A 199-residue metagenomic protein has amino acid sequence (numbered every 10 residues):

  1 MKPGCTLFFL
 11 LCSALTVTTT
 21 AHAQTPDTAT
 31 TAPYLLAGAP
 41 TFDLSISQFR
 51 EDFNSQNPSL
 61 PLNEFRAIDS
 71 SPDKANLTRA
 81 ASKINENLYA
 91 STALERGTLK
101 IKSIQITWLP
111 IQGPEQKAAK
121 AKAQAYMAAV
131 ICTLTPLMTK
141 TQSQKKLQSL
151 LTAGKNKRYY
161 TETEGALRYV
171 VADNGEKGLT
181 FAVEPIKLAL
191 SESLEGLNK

Functional and structural regions predicted by a protein language model:
M1, T18-T19: Domain-scale selection of a single, long terminal region that carries the protein's primary operational module
M1-F8: Bacterial N-terminal signal peptides that target proteins for export
F8-T16: Bacterial N-terminal signal peptides
A23-L77, K102-I106: Short helix/turn-capping signatures at newly exposed starts of structured segments
T25, L197-K199: Extended acidic low-complexity intrinsically disordered regions
N57-G97, P136-G175: A cross-family detector of function-defining hotspots
E86-A118, E176-L188, E192-L197: Intrinsically disordered, low-complexity regulatory segments enriched in Ser/Thr/Pro and charged residues
A93-A153: Long, charged/polar, surface-exposed segments that mediate recognition or autoinhibition
